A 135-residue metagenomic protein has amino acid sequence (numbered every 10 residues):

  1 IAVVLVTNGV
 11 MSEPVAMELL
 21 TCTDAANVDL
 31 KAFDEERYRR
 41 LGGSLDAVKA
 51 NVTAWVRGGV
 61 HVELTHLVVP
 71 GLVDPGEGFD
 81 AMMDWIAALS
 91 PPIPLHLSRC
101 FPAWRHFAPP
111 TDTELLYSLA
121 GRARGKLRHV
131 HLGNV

Functional and structural regions predicted by a protein language model:
I1-P110: Conserved AdoMet/S-adenosylmethionine-binding subsite of the radical SAM
F101, F107-V135: A C-terminal junction/extension of Radical SAM enzymes
